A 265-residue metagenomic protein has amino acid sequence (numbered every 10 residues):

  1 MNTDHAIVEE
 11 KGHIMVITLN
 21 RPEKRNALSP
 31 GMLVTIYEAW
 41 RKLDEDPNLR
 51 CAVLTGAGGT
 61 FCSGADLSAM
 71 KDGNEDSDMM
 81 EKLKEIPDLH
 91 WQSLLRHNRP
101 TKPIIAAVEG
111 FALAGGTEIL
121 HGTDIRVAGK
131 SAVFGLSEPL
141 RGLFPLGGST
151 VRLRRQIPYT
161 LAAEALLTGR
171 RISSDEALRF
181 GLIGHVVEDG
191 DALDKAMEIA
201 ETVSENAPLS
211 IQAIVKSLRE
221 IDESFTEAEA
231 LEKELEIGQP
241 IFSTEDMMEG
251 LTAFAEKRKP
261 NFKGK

Functional and structural regions predicted by a protein language model:
M1-A57, K71-G73: Conserved CoA-thioester-binding segment of acyl-CoA-metabolizing enzymes
N2-T3, T252-K265: Terminal low-complexity tails and localization/encapsulation signals of metabolic enzymes
P22, V127-A132, S174, I183-E232 (+3 more regions): C-terminal long alpha-helix characteristic of the crotonase
L33-Y37, R41-E45, L67-E109, V151 (+1 more regions): An acidic, glycine-rich surface segment that forms the CoA-thioester-binding/catalytic face of crotonase-fold enzymes
H90-T101, A107, L113-L167, F180 (+2 more regions): CoA-thioester-processing core
R170-E176: Acidic, divalent-metal-coordinating active-site segment for phosphoryl/phosphodiester hydrolysis, typified by short
